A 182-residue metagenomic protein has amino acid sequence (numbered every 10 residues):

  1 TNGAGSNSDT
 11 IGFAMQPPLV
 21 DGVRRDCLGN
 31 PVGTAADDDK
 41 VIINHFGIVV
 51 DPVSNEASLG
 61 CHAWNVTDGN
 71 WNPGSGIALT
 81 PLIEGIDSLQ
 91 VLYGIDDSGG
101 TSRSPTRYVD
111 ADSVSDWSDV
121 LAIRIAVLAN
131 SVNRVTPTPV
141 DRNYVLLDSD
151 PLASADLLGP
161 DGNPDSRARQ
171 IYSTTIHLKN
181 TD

Functional and structural regions predicted by a protein language model:
T1-A126, V132-A168: N-terminal pilin/flagellin-like segments and related low-complexity appendage regions
N163-D182: Low-complexity, S/T/G/P-rich flexible repeat/linker segments used as non-globular hinges and stalks within
